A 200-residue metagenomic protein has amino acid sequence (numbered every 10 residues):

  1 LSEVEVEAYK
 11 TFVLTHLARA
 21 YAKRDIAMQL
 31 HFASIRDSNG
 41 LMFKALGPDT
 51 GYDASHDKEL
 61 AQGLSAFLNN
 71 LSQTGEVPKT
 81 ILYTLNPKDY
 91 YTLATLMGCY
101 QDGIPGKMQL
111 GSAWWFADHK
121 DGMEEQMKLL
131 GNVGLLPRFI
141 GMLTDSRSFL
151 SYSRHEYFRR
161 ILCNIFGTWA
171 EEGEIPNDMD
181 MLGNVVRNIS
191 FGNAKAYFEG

Functional and structural regions predicted by a protein language model:
L1-K79, K88-G106, E124-G141, R159-G167: Histidine/acidic residue-rich metal-binding segments in metalloenzymes
H31, D145, A194: Divalent metal-coordination and catalytic microenvironments
T80-Y90, A113-G122: Extended C-terminal subregions enriched in glycine
L110-W115, M123-L130, E172, P176 (+1 more regions): Glycine-rich flexible loops
G111, M142-T144: Active-site neighborhood of phospho(di)ester-bond hydrolases with catalytic His/Asp-centered motifs
L136-R138, R154-G200: Mid-to-C-terminal alpha-helical segments outside catalytic/metal-binding sites
T144-R147, M179: Acidic, serine/threonine- and proline-rich low-complexity regulatory regions
F149-Y152: Short active-site-adjacent structural elements
